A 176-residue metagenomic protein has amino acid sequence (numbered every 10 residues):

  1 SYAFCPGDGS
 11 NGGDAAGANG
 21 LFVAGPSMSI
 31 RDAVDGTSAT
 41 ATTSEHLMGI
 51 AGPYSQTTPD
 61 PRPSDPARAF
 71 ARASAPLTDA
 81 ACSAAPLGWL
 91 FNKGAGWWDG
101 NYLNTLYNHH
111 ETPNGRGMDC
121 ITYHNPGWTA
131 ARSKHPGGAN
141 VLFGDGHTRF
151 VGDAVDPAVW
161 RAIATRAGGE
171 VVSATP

Functional and structural regions predicted by a protein language model:
S1-P176: Surface-exposed loop/linker segments characteristic of extracytoplasmic
